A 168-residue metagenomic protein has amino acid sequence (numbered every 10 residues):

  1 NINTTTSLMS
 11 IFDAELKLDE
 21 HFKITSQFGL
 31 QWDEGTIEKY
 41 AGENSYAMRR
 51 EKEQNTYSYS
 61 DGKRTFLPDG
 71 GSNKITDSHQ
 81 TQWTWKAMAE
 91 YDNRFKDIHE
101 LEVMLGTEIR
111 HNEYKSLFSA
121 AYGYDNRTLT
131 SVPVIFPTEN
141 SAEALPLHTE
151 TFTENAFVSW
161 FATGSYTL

Functional and structural regions predicted by a protein language model:
N1, G42-L67, E113-L147: Surface-exposed loop/turn segments flanking beta-strands in extracellular/periplasmic regions
N1-K39, S72-K96, E100-E102, R110 (+2 more regions): Outer-membrane beta-barrel transmembrane strands
